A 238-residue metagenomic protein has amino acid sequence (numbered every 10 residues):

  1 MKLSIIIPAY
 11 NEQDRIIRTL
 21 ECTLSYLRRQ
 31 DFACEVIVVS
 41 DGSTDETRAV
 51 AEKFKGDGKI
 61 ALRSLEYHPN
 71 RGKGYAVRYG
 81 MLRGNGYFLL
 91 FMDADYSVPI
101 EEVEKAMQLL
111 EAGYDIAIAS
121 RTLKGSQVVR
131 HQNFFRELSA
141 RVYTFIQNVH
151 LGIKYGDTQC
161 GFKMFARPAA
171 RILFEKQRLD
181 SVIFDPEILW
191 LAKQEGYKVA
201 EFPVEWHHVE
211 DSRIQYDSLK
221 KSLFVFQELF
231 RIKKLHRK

Functional and structural regions predicted by a protein language model:
K2-S4, E35, E187: Cell-envelope/extracellular polymer assembly enzymes that use nucleotide-activated donors
E12-R15, S43, K73, P99: Donor nucleotide-sugar binding loop of glycosyltransferases
E12-R28: Short, well-formed alpha-helical segments that are part of the catalytic scaffolds of diverse glycosyltransferases
C34-I37, R48-R83: Conserved donor nucleotide-binding strand/loop of the catalytic core
S40-A49, Y96: A conserved acidic beta->alpha catalytic loop
Y67-R83, F88, I100-V182, H208-F226: Acceptor/aglycone-binding surface of glycosyltransferases and processive sugar-polymer synthases
I153-K154, R178-D180, L189-H207: Catalytic donor-sugar/metal-binding loop of nucleotide-sugar-dependent glycosyltransferases
